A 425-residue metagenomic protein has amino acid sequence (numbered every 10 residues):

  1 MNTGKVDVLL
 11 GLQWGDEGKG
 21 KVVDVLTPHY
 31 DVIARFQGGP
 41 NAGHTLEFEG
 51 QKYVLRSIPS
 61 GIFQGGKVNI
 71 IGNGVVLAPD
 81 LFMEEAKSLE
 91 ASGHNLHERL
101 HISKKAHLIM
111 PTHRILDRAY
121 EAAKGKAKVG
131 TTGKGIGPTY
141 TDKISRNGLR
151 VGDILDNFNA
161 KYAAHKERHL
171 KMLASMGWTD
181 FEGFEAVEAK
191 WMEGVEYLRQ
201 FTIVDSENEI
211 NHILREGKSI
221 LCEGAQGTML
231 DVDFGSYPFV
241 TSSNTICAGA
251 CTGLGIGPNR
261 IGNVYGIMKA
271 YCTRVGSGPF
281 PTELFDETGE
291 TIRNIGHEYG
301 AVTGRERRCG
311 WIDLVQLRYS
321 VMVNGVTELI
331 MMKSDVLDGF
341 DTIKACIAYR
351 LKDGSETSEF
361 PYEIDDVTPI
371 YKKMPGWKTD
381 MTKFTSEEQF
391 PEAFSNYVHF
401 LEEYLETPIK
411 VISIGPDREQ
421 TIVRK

Functional and structural regions predicted by a protein language model:
M1-K425: Non-transmembrane, aqueous-exposed alpha-helical and coiled segments at domain scale
